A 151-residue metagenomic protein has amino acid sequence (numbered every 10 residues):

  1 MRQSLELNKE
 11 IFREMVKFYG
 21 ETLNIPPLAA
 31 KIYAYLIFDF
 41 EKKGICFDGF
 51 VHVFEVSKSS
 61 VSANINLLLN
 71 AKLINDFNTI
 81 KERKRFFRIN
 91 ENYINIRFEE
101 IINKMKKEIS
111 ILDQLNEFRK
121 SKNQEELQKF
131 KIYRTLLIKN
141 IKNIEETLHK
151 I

Functional and structural regions predicted by a protein language model:
M1-L23: N-terminal leader segment of winged-helix/HTH proteins
L23-P26, C46, T79-E100: Short, cationic-aromatic polyanion-contact patches
P26-K43: Short helix->loop/beta-hairpin flanking segments within DNA-binding domains
K43-F54: A short alpha-helical element within helix-turn-helix/winged-helix DNA-binding domains across DNA-binding proteins
I65-N66: Short, hydrophobic-biased segments on the C-terminal half of alpha helices that form "recognition helices"
K72: Glycine-centered, phosphate/nucleic-acid-interacting loop/turn motifs that mediate DNA/RNA or nucleotide
R119-I151: C-terminal regulatory/oligomerization modules of transcriptional regulators
